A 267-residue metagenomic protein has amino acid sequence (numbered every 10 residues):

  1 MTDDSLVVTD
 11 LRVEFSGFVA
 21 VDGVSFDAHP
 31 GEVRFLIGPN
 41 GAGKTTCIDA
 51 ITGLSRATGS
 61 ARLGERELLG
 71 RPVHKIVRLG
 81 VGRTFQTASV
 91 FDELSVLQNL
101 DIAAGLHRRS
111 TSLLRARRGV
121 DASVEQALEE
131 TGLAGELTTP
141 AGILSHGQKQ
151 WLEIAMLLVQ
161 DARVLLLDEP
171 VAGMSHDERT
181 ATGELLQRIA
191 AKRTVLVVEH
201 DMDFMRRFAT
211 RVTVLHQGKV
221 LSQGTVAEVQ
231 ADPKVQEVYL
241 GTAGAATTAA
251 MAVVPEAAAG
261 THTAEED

Functional and structural regions predicted by a protein language model:
T2-D267: Glycine-rich phosphate-binding loops of nucleotide-dependent enzymes
